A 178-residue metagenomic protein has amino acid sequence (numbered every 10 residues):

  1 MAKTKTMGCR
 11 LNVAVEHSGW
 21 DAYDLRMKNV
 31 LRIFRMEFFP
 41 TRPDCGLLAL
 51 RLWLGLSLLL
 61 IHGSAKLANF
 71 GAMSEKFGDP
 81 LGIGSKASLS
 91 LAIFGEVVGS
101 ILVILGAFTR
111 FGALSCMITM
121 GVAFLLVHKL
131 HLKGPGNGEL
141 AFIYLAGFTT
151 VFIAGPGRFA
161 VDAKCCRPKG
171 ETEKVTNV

Functional and structural regions predicted by a protein language model:
K3-T6, L11-A68, K86-F94, V98 (+1 more regions): Extended, low-polarity transmembrane helix blocks
L67-I83: Membrane-interface interhelical connector segments
